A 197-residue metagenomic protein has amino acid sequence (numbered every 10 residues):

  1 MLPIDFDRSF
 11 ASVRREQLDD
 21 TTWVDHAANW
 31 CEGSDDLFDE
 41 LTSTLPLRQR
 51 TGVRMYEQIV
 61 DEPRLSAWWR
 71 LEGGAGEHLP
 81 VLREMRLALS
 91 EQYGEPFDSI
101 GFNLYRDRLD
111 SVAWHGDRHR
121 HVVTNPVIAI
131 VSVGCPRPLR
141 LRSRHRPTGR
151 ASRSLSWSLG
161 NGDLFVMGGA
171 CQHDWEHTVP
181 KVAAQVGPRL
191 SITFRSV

Functional and structural regions predicted by a protein language model:
M1-V197: Non-heme Fe(II) oxygenase metal-center motifs and adjacent flexible, charged/small-residue loops
